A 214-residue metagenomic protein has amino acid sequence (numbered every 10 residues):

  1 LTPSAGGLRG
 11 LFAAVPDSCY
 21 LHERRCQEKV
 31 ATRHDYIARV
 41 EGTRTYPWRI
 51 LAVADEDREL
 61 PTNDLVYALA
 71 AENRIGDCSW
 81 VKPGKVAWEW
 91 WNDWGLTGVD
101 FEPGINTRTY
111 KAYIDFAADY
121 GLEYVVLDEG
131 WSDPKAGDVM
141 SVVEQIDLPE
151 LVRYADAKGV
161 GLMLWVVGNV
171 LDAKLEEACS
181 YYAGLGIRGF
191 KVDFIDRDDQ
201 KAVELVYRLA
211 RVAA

Functional and structural regions predicted by a protein language model:
L1, W48-A52, A87-E89, V125 (+3 more regions): Generic structural hydrophobic/aromatic packing signal, biased to beta-strands
L1-N73: N-terminal accessory beta-strand-rich subdomains and adjacent acidic, glycine-rich linkers that precede catalytic cores
T32, Y36-I37, T45, D77 (+5 more regions): Bulky hydrophobic/aromatic packing residues
E41-F116, Y120: An acidic-aromatic substrate-binding cleft motif
D64-R74, K85-A87, V125, E150-V167: Glycine-rich, aromatic-flanked loop segments that form ligand/cofactor-binding clefts across common enzyme folds
W88-W90, G95-R108, V125-V139, G159-G161: Pre-Walker A segment
T107-G130, Y182-G186: Catalytic domains of carbohydrate-active enzymes, especially glycoside hydrolases
E129-A214: Aromatic- and carboxylate-enriched substrate-binding clefts and catalytic-loop regions of carbohydrate-active enzymes
